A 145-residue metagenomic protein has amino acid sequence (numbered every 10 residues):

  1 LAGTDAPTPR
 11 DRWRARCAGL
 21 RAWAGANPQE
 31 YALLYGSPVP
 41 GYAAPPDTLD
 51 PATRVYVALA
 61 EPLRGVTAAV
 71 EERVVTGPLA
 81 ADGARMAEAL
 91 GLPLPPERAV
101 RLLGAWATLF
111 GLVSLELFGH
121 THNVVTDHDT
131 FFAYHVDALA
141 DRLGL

Functional and structural regions predicted by a protein language model:
L1-D5, Y35-P38, E116-H120: Secondary-structure edge/capping motif, primarily at the C-terminal ends of alpha-helices and the immediately following
L1-E30, L49-Y56: Hydrophobic alpha-helical connector segments
G3-R10, Y42, T121-V125: Short, surface-exposed loop/turn segments at secondary-structure junctions
A6, P45-T48, A52, R98 (+1 more regions): Alpha-helix initiation/capping motif
G36-T48: Solvent-exposed, charged amphipathic helical/linker segments at domain boundaries
V57-L145: C-terminal peripheral helix-coil segments that are non-catalytic and often amphipathic
